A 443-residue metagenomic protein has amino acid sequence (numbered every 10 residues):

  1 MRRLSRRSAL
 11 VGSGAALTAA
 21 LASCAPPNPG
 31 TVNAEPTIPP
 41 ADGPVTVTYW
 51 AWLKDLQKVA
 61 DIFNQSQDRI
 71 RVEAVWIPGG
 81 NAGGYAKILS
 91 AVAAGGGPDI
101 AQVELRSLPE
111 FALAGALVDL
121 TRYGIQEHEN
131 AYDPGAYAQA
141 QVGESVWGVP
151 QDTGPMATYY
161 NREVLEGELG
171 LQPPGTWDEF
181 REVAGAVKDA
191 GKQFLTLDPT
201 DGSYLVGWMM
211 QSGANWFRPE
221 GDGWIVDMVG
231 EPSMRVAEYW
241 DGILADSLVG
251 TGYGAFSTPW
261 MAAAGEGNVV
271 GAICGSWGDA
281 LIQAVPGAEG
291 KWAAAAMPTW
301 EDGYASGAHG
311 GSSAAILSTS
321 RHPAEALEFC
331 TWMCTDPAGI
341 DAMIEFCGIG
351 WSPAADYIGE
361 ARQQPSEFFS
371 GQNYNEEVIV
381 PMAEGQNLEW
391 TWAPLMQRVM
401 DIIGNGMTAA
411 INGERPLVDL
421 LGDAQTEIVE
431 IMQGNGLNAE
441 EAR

Functional and structural regions predicted by a protein language model:
R2-P109, E129, E301, E325 (+3 more regions): Conserved N-terminal structural module of periplasmic/extracytoplasmic solute-binding proteins
P27, E35, L105-A157, R181 (+4 more regions): Hinge/lid segment of periplasmic solute-binding proteins
I77-K87, R106, W177-E179, G252-A262: Short helix-initiation/N-cap motifs at beta->coil->alpha
Y85-G96, A114, V164-L165, V183-D189 (+3 more regions): Short helices/loops that flank or line small-molecule/ion binding pockets
L108-A116, G135-P173, D198-D222, A308-I316 (+1 more regions): Periplasmic solute-binding protein
E166, M382-R443: Conserved C-terminal helix/tail region of periplasmic/extracytoplasmic solute-binding proteins
A184, G223-G254, M297: Glycine-centered hinge/linker elements that transmit conformational signals in sensory and ligand-binding systems
G278-E289, W300-I402, A439-R443: C-terminal lobe and pocket-closing loops of periplasmic/extracytoplasmic Venus-flytrap solute-binding proteins
